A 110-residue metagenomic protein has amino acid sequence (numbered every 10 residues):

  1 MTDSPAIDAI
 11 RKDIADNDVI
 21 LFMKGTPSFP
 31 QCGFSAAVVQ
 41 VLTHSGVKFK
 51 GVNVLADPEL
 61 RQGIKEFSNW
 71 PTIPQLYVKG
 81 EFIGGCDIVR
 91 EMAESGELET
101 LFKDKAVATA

Functional and structural regions predicted by a protein language model:
M1-I20, A110: N-terminal leader/targeting and pre-domain segments
D3-I7, D57-R61, S95: Structural motif corresponding to alpha-helix initiation and N-cap regions
R11-K48: Local sequence-structure signature of Cys/Sec-based thiol-disulfide redox active-site neighborhoods
F22, Q75-K79: Acidic beta-strand-to-loop metal/phosphate-binding motif
T43-Q62: Thiol-based oxidoreductase modules, predominantly thioredoxin-like and allied folds used for disulfide exchange
E66-T72: Thiol/disulfide oxidoreductase modules built on the thioredoxin-like
V78-T109: Non-catalytic, surface beta->alpha helical segment in thiol-disulfide oxidoreductase systems
